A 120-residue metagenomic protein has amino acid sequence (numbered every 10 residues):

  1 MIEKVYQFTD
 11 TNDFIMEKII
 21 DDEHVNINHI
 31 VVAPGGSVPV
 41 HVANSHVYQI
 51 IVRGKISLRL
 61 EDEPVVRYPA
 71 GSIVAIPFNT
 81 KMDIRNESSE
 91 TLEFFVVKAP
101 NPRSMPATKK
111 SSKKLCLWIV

Functional and structural regions predicted by a protein language model:
M1-H24, V40, A107-V120: A short, N-terminal "cap"/entry segment at the start of jelly-roll beta-barrel domains of the cupin/DSBH fold
K18, I27-H29, Y48, I73-A75 (+1 more regions): Conserved hydrophobic/aromatic beta-strand scaffold that supports enzyme active sites
N28-A43: Conserved short histidine dyad/triad with adjacent acidic residue
S45-I56, E61: Glycine- and acidic-residue-biased ligand/ion/polar-headgroup-sensing regions
E63-F78: Short acidic-glycine-tyrosine-enriched beta hairpin
F78-R103: Ligand-binding loop in jelly-roll beta-barrel domains
